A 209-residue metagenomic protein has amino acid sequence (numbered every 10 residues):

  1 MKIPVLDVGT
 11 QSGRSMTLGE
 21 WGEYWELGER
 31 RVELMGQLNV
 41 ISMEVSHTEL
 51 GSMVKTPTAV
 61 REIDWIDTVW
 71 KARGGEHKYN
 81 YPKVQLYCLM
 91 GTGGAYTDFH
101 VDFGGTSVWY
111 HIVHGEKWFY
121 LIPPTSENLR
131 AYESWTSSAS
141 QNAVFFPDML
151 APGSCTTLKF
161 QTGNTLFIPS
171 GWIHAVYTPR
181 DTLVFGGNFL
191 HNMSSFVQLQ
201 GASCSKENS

Functional and structural regions predicted by a protein language model:
M1-T165, T178-S209: N-terminal accessory scaffold of Fe(II)-dependent oxygenases
W172-H174: Short, charged beta-turn/beta-strand-edge "cap" motif at the junction between a beta-strand and an adjacent loop
